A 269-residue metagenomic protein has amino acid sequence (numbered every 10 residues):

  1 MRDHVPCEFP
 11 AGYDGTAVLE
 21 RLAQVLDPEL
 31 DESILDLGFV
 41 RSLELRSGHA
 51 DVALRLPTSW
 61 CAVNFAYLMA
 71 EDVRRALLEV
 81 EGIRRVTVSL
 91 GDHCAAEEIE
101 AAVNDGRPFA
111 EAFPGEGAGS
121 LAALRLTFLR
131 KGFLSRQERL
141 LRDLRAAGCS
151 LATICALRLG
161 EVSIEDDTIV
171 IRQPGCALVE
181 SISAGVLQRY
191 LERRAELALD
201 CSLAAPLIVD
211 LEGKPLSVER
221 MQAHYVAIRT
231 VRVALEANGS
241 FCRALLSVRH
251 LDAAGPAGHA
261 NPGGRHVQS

Functional and structural regions predicted by a protein language model:
M1-Q24: N-terminal presequence-like segments and adjacent domain-start helices
R2, V88-A147: Polar/charged, Gly/Pro-rich intrinsically disordered segments
P28-R55: Short edge beta-strands and adjacent turn/loop segments
F39, E79-R85: Glycine-centered tight turns that cap/initiate beta-strands
G48-A70: A short interface-forming secondary-structure element
A146-D167: Short, charged phosphate-coordinating catalytic segments
T168-R229, V248-D252: Basic, alpha-helical nucleic-acid-contacting "clamp/cap" segments
R232-S269: Charge-dense, extended regions
